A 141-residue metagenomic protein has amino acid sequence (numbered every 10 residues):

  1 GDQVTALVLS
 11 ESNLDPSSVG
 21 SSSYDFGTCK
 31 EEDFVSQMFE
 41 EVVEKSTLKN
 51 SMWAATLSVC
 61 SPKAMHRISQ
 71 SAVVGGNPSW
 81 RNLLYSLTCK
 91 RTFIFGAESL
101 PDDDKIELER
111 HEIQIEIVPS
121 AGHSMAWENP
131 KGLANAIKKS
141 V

Functional and structural regions predicted by a protein language model:
Q3-V35: Flexible "cap/lid" loop of the alpha/beta hydrolase fold
S18-S23, D104-I106, N129: Short aromatic-enriched loop/helix-cap "lid" or pocket-rim segments at secondary-structure transitions that line
S18-V19, E32-C89: Conserved alpha/beta-hydrolase catalytic His-Asp/Glu region
Y24-G27, H111, A134: Short, hinge-like loop/turn segments at secondary-structure boundaries
P62-P119, A126: Conserved serine/cysteine hydrolase catalytic core
A121-A134: Catalytic histidine-centered segment of alpha/beta-hydrolase-like enzymes
I137-V141: Short, hydrophobic alpha-helical segments
